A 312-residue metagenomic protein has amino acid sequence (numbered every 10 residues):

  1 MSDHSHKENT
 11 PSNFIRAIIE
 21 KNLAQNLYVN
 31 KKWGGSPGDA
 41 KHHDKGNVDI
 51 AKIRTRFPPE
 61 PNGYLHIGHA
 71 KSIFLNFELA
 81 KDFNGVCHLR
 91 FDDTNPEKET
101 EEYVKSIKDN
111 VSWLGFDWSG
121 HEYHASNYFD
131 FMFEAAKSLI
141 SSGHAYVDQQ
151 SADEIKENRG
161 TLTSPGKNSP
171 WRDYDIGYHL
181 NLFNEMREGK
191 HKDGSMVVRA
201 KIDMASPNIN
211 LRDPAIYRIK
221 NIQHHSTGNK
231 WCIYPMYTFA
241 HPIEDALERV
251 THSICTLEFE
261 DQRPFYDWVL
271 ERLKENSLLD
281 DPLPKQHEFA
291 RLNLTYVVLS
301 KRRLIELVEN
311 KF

Functional and structural regions predicted by a protein language model:
M1-Y64, G85-C87, R187-E188, S195 (+5 more regions): Non-catalytic terminal extensions that flank enzyme cores
P11-I19, L27-K108, Q223-T256: N-terminal catalytic cores of NTP/NDP-binding nucleotidyl/phosphoryl-transfer enzymes
K21, E78, D109, K137 (+1 more regions): Surface-exposed charge patches
Q25, E78-V86, N110-S119, A246 (+1 more regions): Secondary-structure transition/capping motifs at alpha-helix termini and the adjoining loop/turn into the next element
G34-G35, D92, Y123-H124, S151-A152: Proline- and acidic/polar-enriched loop/turn elements at helix boundaries
V48-A51, E134, N158: Active-site-proximal, well-structured secondary-structure segments within enzyme catalytic domains
Y64, L89, D93-N95, E101 (+3 more regions): Active-site cores that bind ATP or allylic diphosphates and position pyrophosphate for catalysis
Y103-F129, A135-S138, G143-Y146: A glycine-rich helix N-cap at a beta->alpha junction
